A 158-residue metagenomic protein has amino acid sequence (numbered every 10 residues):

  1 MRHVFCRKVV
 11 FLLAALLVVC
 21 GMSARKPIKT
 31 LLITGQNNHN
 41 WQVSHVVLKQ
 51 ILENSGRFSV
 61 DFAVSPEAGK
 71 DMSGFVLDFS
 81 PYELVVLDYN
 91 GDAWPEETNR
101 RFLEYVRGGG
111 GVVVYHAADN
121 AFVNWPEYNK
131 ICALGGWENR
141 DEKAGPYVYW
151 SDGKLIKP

Functional and structural regions predicted by a protein language model:
M1-F11: Bacterial N-terminal signal peptides that target proteins for export
H3-V4, M22-I28: Extreme N-terminus of proteins, especially the signal/transit-peptide cleavage junction and the first residues
C6, L16, M72-V76: Polar helix-capping/helix-linker motif
V9-C20: Bacterial N-terminal signal peptides
R25, K29-F122: Helical hinge/lid and interdomain linker segments adjacent to catalytic or ligand-binding clefts that mediate domain
Y115-P158: An acidic, glycine-rich "communication" segment
